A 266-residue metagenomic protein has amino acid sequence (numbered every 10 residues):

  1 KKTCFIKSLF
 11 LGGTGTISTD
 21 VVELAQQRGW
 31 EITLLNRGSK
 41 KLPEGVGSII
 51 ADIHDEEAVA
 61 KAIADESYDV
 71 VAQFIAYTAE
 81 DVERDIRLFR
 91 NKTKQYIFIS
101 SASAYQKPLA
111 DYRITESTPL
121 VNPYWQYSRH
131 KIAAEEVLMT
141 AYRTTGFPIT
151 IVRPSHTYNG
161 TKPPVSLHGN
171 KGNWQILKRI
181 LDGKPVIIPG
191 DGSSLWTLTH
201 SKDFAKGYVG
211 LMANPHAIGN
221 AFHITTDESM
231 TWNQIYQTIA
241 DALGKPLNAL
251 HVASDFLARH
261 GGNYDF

Functional and structural regions predicted by a protein language model:
S8-R28: N-terminal Rossmann NAD(P)H-binding glycine-rich loop of SDR-like oxidoreductase domains
L11, N159, I188-S194, F222-S229 (+1 more regions): Glycine-rich Rossmann NAD(P)(H)-binding loop
G45-D55, I75-A76: Rossmann-fold cofactor-recognition segment
E66-R113, N122, R129-T140: NAD(P)-cofactor binding segment of oxidoreductase domains
Y112-E116, L120-E136, H156, S166-W174 (+2 more regions): Short-chain dehydrogenase/reductase
E135-S166: Conserved beta-loop-beta element that borders a ligand/cofactor-binding pocket
H168-I176, P189-M212, G219-N220: Substrate-positioning beta->alpha
G210-F266: Mid/C-terminal beta-alpha module of Rossmann-like enzyme folds, strongest in SDR-family dehydrogenases/epimerases
